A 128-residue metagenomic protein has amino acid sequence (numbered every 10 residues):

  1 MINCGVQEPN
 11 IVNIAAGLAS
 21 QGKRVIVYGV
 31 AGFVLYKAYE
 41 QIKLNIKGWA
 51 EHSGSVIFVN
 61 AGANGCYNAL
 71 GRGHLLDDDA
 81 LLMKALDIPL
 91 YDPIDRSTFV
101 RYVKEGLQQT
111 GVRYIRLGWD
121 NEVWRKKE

Functional and structural regions predicted by a protein language model:
M1-N3: Short pre-catalytic strand/loop immediately N-terminal to key active-site residues, enriched for Gly-Thr
V6-E8, V12: Glycine-rich oxoanion-binding loops at beta->alpha junctions
Q7, G17-E128: Conserved thiamine diphosphate
